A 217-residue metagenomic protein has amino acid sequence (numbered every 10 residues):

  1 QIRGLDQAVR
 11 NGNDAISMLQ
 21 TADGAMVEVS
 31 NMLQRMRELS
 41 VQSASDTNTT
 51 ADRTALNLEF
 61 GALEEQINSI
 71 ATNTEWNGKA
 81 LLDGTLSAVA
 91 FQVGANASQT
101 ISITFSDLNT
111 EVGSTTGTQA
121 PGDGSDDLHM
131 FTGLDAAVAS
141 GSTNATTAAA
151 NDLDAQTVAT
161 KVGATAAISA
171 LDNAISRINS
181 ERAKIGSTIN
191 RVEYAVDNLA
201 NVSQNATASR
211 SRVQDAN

Functional and structural regions predicted by a protein language model:
Q1-N217: Primary detection of the long, small/polar-rich alpha-helical "axial" segments characteristic of bacterial flagellar
